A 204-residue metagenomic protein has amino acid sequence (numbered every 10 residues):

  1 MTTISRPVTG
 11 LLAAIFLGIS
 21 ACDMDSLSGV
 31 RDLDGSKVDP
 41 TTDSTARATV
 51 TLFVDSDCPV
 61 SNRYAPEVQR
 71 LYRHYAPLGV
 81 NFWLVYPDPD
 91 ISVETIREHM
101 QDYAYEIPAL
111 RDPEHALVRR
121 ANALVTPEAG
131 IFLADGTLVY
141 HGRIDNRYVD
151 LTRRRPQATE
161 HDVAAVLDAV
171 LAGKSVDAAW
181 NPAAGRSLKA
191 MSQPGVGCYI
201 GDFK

Functional and structural regions predicted by a protein language model:
T2-L11: Bacterial N-terminal signal peptides that target proteins for export
G10-S20: Bacterial N-terminal signal peptides
D23-M24: Bacterial signal peptide processing site
S28-T49: A short beta-strand-turn-helix
D43-N62, L167: Short active-site neighborhood of thiol/selenol oxidoreductases, capturing the structured segment around
D55-P66, P89-D90, A129, R186-L188 (+1 more regions): Short, thiol/selenol-centered motifs that function as redox-active sites or metal-ligating centers
N62-Y103, L110-R120: Structural microenvironment flanking redox-active thiols in thiol-disulfide oxidoreductases
P113-D202: Thiol/selenol-based redox catalytic cores and closely related redox-interacting motifs
